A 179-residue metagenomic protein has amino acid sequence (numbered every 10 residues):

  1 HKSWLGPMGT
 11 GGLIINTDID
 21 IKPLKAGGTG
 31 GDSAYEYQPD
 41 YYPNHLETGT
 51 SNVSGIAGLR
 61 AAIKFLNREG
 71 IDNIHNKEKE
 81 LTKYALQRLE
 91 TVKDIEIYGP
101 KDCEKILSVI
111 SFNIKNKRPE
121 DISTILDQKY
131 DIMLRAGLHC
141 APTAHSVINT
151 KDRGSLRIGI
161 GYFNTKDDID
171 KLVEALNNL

Functional and structural regions predicted by a protein language model:
H1-L179: Pyridoxal 5′-phosphate
